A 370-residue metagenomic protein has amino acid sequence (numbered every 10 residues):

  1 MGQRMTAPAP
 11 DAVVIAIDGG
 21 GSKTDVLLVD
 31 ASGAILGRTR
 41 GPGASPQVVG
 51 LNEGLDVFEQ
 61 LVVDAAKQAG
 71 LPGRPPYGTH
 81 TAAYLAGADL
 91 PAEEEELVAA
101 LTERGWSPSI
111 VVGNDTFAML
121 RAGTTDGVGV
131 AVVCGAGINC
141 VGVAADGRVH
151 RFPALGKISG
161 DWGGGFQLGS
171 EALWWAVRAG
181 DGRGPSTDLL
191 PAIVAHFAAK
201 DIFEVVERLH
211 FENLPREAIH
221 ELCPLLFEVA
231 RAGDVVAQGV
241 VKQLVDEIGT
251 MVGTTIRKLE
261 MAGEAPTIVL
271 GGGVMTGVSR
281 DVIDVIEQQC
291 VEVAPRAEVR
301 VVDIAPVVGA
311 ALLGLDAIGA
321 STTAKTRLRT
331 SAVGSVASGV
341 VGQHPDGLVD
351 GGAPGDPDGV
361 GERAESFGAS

Functional and structural regions predicted by a protein language model:
G2-G78, T102-E103, A122-V128, W174-S370: ATP-binding/phosphotransfer module of carbohydrate and carboxylate kinases, centering on a glycine-rich
G78-G87: Conserved beta-ketoacyl condensing-enzyme motif
Y84, G113, T267-G271: Solvent-exposed beta-strand sheet faces enriched in polar/charged residues
A86, L90, G165, M275 (+1 more regions): Short beta->alpha junction loops/turns
A88-P191, K325, T330, A337 (+1 more regions): Phosphate-binding/catalytic loop of phosphoryl-transfer enzymes
